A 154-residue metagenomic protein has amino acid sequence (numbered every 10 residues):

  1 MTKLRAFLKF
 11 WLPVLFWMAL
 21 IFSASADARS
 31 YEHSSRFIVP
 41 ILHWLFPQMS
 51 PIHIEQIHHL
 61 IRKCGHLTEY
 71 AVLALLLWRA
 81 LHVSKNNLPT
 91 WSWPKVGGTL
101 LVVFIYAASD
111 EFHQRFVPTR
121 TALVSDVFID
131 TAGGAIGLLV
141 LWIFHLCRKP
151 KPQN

Functional and structural regions predicted by a protein language model:
T2-R5, K85-W91: Membrane-interface helix-boundary motifs at transmembrane edges
T2-W78: "…centered on the first transmembrane helix and the immediately adjacent amphipathic helix/loop
R5, K9-P13, P94-G98, V102 (+2 more regions): Alpha-helical transmembrane segments of integral membrane proteins
F16-W17, I21, K95-Q114: Small-polar-interrupted transmembrane alpha-helices in polytopic inner-membrane proteins
Y70-K85, A132-C147: Membrane-interfacial alpha-helical segments at the cytosolic side of multi-pass membrane proteins
A107-T131: Interfacial helix-loop-helix junctions of multi-pass membrane proteins
P150-N154: Short, charged juxtamembrane terminal tails flanking transmembrane helices
